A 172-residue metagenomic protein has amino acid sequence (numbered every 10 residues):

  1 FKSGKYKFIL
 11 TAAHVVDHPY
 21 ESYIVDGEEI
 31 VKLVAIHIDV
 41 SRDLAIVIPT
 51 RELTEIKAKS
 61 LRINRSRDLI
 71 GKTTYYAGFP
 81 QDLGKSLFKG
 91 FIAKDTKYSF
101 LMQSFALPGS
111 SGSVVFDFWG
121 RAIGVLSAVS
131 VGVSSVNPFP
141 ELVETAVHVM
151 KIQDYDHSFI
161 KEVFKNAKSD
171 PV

Functional and structural regions predicted by a protein language model:
F1-L44, P49-R51, L69-I70, A128-P140: Catalytic-histidine neighborhood of serine endopeptidases, predominantly the chymotrypsin-like S1/PA family
S3, P49-L53, T96, F118-G120: Short loop segments at secondary-structure junctions
K7, T11, L33, V47 (+6 more regions): Terminal peptide-recognition signature
I9, H14-V15, D43, E52 (+4 more regions): Residue-level preference for alpha-helix termini and adjacent loops
D26, P80, D117: Acidic surface patches and DE-rich sequence motifs
T54-I56, L126-V172: C-terminal cap/linker of serine protease catalytic domains
T54-S111, L126-N137: Flexible, gly/ser-rich surface segments that form the specificity/activation loops bordering the active-site cleft
A122-G124: Active-site scaffold segments
